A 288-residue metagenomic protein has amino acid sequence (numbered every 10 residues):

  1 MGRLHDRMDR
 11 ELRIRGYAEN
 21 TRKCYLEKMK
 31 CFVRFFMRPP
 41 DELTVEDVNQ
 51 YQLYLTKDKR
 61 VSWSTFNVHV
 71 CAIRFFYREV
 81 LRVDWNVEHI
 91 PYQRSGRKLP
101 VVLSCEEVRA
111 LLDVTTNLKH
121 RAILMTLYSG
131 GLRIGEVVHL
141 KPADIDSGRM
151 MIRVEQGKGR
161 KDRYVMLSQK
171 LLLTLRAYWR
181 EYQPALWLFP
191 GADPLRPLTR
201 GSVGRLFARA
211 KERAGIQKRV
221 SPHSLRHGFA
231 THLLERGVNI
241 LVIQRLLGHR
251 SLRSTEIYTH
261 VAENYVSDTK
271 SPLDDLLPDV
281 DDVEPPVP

Functional and structural regions predicted by a protein language model:
M1-P288: Conserved catalytic core of the tyrosine transesterase superfamily
